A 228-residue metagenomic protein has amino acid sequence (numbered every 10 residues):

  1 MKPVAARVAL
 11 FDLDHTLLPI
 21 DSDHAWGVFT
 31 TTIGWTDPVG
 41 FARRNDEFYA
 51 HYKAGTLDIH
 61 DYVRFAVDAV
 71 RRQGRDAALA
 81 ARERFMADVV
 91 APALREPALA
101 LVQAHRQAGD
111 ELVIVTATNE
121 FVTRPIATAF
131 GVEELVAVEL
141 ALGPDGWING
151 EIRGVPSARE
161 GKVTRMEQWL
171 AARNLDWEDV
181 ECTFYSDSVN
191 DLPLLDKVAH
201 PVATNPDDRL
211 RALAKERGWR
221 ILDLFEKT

Functional and structural regions predicted by a protein language model:
M1-L57: Active-site neighborhood of HAD-like aspartate-dependent phosphohydrolases
K2-V8, A80, A87-T228: C-terminal cap/substrate-recognition subdomain and adjoining C-terminal extension of metal-dependent phosphatase-like
L13, D76-L79: Catalytic cores of transferase enzymes with a strong primary signal for eukaryotic protein kinases
I20, A42, T56, H60 (+2 more regions): Electropositive phosphate-/nucleotide-binding environments in soluble metabolic enzymes
D23-W26, Y62-V63, P144-E151: Acidic/polar active-site rim loop that often engages polyanionic ligands
A25-W26, E47, D61-F65, A81-F85: A general alpha-helix detector
F48-R75, E139-P144: Short, compositionally biased "basic patch" segments
